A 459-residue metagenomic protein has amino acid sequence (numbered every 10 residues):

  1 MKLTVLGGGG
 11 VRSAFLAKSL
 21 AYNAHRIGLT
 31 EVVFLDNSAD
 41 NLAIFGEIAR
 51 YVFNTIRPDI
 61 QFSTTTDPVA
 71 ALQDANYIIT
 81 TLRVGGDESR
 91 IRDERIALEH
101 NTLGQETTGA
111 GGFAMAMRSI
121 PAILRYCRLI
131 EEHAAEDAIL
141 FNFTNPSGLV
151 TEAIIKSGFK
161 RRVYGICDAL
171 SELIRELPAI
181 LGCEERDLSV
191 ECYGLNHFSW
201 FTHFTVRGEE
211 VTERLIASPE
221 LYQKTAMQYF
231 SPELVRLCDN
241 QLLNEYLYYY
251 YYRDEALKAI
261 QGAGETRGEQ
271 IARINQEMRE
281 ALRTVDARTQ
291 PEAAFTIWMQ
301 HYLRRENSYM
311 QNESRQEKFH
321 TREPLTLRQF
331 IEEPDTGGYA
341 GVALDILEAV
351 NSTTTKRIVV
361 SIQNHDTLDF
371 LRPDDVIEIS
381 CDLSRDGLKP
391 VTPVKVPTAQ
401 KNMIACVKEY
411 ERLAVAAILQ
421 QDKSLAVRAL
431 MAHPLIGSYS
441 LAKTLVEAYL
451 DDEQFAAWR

Functional and structural regions predicted by a protein language model:
L3-V32: N-terminal Rossmann-like dinucleotide-binding module
G9-S13, A39-D40, N142-V150, A169-E172: Gly/Ser/Thr-rich loops at beta-strand to alpha-helix junctions that form or flank small-molecule/cofactor-binding
H25-R57, N101: Glycine-rich phosphate-binding loop and adjoining beta1-alpha1-beta2 segment of Rossmann-like nucleotide-binding folds
Q61-D74: Short acidic low-complexity segments
Q73, I79-T80, N142: Redox-cofactor binding/interface segments in oxidoreductases and associated redox assembly factors
V84, E88-S157: Rossmann-fold NAD(P)-binding glycine/threonine-rich loop
K160-L177: Acidic, His- and aromatic-enriched active-site or binding-groove loops in soluble protein domains that engage sugars
G182-R459: Long, compositionally biased stretches enriched for glycine and/or charged residues
